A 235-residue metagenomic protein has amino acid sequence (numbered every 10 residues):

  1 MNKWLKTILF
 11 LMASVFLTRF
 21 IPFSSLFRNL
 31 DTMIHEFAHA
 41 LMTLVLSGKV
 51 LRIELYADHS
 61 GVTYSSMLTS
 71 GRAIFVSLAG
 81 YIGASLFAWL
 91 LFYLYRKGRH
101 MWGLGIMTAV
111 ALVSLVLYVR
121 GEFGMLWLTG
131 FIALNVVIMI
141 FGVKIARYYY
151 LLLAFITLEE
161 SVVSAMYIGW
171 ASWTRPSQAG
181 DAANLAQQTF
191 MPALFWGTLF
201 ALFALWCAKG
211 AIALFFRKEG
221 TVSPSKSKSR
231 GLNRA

Functional and structural regions predicted by a protein language model:
M1, F20-S24, L126-W127: A generic short-segment signal for beta-strand/edge and adjacent turn/coil regions
M1, N233-A235: C-terminal end-of-chain micro-motif
M1-I8: N-terminal membrane topogenic signal
T7, F37-H39, N233: Soluble, non-transmembrane domains of integral membrane proteins
I8, I53-E54, D58-F216, S227-K228 (+1 more regions): Metalloprotease/metallohydrolase-associated module, dominated by Zn2+-dependent proteases
F10-L17: Single-pass alpha-helical transmembrane signal-anchor segments
T18, P22-A73: Small-residue-rich helix-interface/hinge motifs
F23-F27, G48, R96-H100, S172 (+1 more regions): Transmembrane helix-loop junctions in multipass membrane proteins, especially transporters and channels
